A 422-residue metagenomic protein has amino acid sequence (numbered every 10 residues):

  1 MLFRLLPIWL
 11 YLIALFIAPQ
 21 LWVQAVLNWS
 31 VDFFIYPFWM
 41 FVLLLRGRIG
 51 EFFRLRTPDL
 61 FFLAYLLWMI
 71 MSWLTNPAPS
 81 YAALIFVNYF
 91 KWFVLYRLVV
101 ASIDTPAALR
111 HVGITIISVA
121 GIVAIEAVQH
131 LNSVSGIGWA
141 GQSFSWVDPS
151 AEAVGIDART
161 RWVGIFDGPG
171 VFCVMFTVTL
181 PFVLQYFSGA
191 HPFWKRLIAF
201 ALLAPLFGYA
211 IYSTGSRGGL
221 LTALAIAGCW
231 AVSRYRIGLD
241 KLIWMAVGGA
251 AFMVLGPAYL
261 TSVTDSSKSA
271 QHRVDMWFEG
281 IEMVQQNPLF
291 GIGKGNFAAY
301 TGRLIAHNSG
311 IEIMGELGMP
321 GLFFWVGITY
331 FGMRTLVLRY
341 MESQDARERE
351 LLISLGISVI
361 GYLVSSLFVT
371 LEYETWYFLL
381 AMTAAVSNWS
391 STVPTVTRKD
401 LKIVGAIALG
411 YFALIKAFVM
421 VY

Functional and structural regions predicted by a protein language model:
M1, I35-I49, T179-A190, M319-E342: Hydrophobic, aromatic-rich transmembrane alpha-helices and their immediate juxtamembrane boundary segments
M1-M71, S80-L84, A107, W139-Q142 (+3 more regions): Transmembrane signal-anchor hairpin modules in multi-pass inner-membrane enzymes, especially those that act on
L6-F16, L203-P205, L336-E372, T383-A384 (+2 more regions): Loop-to-helix entry and N-terminal half of a specific, functionally important transmembrane alpha helix in multi-pass
I13, F38-F52, Y65, M69-S133 (+1 more regions): Transmembrane alpha-helical segments and their membrane-water interfaces
L15-W22, S150-I165, F290-G315: Juxtamembrane membrane-water interface segments that cap and precede transmembrane helices
V26, I125, Q129-G136, Y209-T214 (+3 more regions): A membrane-periplasm/extracellular boundary helix in multi-pass inner-membrane enzymes that assemble envelope glycans
W39, M69-M71, V94, H111-R159 (+4 more regions): Alpha-helical transmembrane segments of multi-pass inner-membrane proteins
S135, K268-A306, G310-W325: TM-adjacent membrane-interface loops and short helices in multi-pass inner/ER membrane proteins
